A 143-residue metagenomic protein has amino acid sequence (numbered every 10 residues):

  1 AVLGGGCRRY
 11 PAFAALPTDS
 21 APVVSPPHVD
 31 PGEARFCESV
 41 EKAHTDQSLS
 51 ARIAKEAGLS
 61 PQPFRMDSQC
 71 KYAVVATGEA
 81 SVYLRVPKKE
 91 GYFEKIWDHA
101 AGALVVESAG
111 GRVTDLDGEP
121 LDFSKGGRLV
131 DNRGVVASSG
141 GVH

Functional and structural regions predicted by a protein language model:
A1-P17: DPxDG-like acidic metal-binding loop motif
P17-T18, P22-H143: An extended, acidic
